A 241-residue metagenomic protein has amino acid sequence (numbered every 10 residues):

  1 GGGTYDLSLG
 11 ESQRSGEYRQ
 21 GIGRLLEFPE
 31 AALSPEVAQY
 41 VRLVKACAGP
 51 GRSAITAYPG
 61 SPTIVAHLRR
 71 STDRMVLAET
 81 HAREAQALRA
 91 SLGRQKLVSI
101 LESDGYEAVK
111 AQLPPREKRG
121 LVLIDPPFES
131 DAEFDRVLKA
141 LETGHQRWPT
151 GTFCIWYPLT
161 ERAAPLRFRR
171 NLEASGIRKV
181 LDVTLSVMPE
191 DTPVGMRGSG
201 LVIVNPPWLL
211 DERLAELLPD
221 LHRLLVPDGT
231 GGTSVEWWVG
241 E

Functional and structural regions predicted by a protein language model:
G2-E241: Class I S-adenosyl-L-methionine-dependent methyltransferase catalytic core
